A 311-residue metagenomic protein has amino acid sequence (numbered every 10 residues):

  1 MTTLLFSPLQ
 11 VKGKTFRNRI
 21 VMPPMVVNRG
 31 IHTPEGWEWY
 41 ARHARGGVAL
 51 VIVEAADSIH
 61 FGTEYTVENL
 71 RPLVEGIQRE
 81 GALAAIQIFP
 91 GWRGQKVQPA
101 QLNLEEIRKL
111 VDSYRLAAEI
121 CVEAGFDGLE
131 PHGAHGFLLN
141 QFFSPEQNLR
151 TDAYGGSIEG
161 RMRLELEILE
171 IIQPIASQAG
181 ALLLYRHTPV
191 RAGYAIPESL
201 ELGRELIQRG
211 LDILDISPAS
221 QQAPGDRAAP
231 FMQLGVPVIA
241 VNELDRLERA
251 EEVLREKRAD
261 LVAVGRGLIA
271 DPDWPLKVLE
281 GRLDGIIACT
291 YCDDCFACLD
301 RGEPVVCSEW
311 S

Functional and structural regions predicted by a protein language model:
M1-S311: Flavin-dependent oxidoreductase catalytic cores
